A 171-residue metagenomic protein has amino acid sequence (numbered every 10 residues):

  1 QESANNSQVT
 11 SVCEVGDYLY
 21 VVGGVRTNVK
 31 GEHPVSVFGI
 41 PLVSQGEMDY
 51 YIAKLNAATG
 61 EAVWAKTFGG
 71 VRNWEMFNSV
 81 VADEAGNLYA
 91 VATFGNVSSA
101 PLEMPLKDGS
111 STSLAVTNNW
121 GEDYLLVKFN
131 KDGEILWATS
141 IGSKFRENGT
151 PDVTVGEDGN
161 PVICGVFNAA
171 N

Functional and structural regions predicted by a protein language model:
Q1-N171: A sequence-level/structural motif corresponding to short, flexible coil/turn segments enriched in small polar residues
